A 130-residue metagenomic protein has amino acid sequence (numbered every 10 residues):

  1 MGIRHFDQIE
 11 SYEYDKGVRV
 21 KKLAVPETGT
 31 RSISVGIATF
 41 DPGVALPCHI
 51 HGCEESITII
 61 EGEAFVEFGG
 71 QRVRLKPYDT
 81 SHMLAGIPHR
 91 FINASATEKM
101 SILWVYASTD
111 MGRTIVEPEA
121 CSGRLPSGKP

Functional and structural regions predicted by a protein language model:
M1-S32, E117-P130: A short, N-terminal "cap"/entry segment at the start of jelly-roll beta-barrel domains of the cupin/DSBH fold
K21, G36-H51: Conserved short histidine dyad/triad with adjacent acidic residue
A38, E63, Q71-V73: Well-ordered beta-strand scaffold positions
A38, H82, T97-T114: A short hydrophobic beta-strand segment most commonly corresponding to one strand of the jelly-roll/cupin
P42, G52-C53, Q71, I87-P88: A generic "binding-loop/recognition-motif" signal
C48, V66-E67, M83, H89-A96: Short beta-strand His + acidic residue motifs that chelate non-heme Fe in jelly-roll/DSBH and cupin folds
E54-E55, I59-A64: Glycine- and acidic-residue-biased ligand/ion/polar-headgroup-sensing regions
Q71-A85: Short acidic-glycine-tyrosine-enriched beta hairpin
